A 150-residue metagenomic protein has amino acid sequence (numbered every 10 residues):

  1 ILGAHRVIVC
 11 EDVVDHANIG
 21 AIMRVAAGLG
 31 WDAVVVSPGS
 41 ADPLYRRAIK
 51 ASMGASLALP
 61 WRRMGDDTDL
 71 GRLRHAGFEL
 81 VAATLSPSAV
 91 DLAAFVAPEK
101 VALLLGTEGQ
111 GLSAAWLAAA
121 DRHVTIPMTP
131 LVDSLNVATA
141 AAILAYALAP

Functional and structural regions predicted by a protein language model:
I1-S88: RNA substrate-binding interface of SAM-dependent RNA methyltransferases
V25-L29, S40-L57, A114-P150: Structured adenosyl-cofactor binding patch, chiefly the S-adenosyl-L-methionine
D66-L70, K100-A102, A145-Y146: A generic structural signal for ordered secondary structure
V81-L131, N136: Active-site/ligand-binding-proximal alpha/beta "capping" segment
